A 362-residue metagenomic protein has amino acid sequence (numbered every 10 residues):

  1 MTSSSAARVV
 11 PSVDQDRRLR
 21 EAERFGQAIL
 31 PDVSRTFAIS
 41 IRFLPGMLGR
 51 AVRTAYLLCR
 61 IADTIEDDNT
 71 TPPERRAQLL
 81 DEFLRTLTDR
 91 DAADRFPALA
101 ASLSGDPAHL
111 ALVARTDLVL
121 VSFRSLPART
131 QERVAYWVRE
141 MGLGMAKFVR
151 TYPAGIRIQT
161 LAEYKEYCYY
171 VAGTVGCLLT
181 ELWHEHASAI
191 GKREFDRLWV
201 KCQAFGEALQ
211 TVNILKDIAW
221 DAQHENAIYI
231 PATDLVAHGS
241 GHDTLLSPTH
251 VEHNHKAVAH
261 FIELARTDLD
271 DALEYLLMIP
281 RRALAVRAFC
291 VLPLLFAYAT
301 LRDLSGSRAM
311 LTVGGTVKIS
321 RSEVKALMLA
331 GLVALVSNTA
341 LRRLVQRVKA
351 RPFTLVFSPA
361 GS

Functional and structural regions predicted by a protein language model:
M1-A208, A219-S362: Catalytic cores of Mg2+-dependent Asp-rich isoprenoid enzymes
N213: Short, contiguous alpha-helical
K216: Globin-like tetrapyrrole-binding proteins
